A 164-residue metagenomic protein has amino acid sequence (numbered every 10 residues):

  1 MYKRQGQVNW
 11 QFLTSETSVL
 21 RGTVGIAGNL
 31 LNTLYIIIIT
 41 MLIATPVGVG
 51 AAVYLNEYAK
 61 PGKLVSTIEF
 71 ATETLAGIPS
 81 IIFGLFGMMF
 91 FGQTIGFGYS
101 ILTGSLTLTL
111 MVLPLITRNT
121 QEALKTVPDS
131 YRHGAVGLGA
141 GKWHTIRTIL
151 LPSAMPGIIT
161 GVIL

Functional and structural regions predicted by a protein language model:
K3-L42: Periplasmic/extracellular loop-to-transmembrane helix junction in inner-membrane transport proteins
N29, T33, F70-E73, G77 (+2 more regions): Residue-level signal for discrete positions within transmembrane alpha-helices of multi-pass small-molecule
L31, Y35-I43, V47, A51 (+2 more regions): Hydrophobic alpha-helical transmembrane segments of multipass integral membrane proteins, especially permease/channel
T40-T72: Transmembrane-helix boundary motif in ABC transporter permease subunits
M41, K142-L164: Transmembrane alpha-helices
T45-V53, A71, I82-L85, T103 (+2 more regions): Membrane-embedded alpha-helices of multi-pass transport/permease systems
E73-T109: Generic hydrophobic transmembrane alpha-helix motif, especially the helices
P79, L138-G139, P152: Glycine/proline-centered hinge or cleavage motifs at structural transition points of membrane proteins
